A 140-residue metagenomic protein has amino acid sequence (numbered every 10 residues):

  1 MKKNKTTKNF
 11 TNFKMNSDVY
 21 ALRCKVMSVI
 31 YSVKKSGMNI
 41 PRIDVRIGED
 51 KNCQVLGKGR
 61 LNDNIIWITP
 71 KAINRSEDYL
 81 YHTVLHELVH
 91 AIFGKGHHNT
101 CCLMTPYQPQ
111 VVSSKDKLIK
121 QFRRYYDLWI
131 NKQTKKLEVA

Functional and structural regions predicted by a protein language model:
K2-N16, I68-P70: Acidic/histidine-rich, surface-exposed loop or edge segments in extracytoplasmic proteins
K2-T7, E87, L137-A140: Extended, non-core accessory segments
S17, A21-Y31, M38-P41, N52-K58 (+2 more regions): Metalloprotease/metallohydrolase-associated module, dominated by Zn2+-dependent proteases
I43-V45: N-terminal carbohydrate-binding/catalytic regions of secreted carbohydrate-active enzymes
E77-V89: Short alpha-helix carrying the canonical HExxH Zn2+-binding catalytic motif
